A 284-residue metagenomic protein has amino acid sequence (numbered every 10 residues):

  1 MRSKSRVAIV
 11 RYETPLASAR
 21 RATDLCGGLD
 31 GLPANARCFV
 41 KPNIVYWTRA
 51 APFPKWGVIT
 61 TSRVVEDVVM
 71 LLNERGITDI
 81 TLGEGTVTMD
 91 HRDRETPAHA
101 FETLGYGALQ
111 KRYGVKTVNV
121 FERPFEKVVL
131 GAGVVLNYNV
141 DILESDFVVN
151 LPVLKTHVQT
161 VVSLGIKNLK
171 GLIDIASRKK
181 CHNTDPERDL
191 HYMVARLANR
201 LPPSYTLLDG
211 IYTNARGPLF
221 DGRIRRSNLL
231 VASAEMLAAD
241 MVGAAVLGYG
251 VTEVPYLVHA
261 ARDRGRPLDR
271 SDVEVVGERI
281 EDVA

Functional and structural regions predicted by a protein language model:
M1-A284: N-terminal and secondary-structure boundary signal
